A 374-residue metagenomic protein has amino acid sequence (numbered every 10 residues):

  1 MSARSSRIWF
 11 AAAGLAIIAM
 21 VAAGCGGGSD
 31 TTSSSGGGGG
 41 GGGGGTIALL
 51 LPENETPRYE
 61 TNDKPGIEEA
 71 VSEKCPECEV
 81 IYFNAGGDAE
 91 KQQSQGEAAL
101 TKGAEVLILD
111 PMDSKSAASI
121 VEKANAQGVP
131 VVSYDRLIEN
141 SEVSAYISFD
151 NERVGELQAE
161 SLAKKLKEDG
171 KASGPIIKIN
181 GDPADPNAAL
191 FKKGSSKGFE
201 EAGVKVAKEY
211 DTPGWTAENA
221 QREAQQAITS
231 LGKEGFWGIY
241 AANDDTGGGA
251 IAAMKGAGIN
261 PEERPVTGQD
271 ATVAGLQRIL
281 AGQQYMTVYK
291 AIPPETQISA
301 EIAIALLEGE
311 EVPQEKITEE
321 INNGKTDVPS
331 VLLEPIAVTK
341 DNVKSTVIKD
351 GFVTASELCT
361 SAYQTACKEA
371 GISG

Functional and structural regions predicted by a protein language model:
S2-R7, A11, C25-G374: A residue-level marker of the well-folded mature domains of exported/periplasmic proteins
A19-G24: C-terminal motif of bacterial Sec signal peptides marking the signal peptidase cleavage site
